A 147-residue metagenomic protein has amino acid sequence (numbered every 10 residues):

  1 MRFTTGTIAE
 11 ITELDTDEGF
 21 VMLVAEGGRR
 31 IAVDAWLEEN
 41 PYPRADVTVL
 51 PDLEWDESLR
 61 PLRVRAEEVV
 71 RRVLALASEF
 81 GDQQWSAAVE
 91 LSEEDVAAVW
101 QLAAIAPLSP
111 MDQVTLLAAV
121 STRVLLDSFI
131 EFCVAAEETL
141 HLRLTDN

Functional and structural regions predicted by a protein language model:
M1-N147: N-terminal low-complexity, acidic/polar interaction/targeting segments
